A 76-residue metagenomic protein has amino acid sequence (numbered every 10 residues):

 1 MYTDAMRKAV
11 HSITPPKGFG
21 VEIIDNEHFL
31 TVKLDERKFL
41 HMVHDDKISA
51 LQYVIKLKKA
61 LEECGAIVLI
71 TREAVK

Functional and structural regions predicted by a protein language model:
M1-T31: Short N-terminal "domain-start" leader segments that mark the transition from disordered tails or signal peptides into
A5, A9, Y53-K56, A60: Charge-rich, solvent-exposed alpha-helical interaction surfaces
R7, S12, D35, L51 (+1 more regions): Intrinsically disordered and other compositionally biased segments
H11-T14, I24-D25, S49, K56 (+1 more regions): Residues marking helix boundaries in flexible regions
G20-E22, F29-K33, H41-V43, I67-L69: Ordered hydrophobic segments in well-structured contexts
V32-K38, L57, E73-V75: Secondary-structure transition/turn motif
L34-Q52: A short, exposed loop/beta-hairpin motif centered on an aromatic-Gly-Thr core
E62-K76: Short, mixed-charge low-complexity intrinsically disordered segments
